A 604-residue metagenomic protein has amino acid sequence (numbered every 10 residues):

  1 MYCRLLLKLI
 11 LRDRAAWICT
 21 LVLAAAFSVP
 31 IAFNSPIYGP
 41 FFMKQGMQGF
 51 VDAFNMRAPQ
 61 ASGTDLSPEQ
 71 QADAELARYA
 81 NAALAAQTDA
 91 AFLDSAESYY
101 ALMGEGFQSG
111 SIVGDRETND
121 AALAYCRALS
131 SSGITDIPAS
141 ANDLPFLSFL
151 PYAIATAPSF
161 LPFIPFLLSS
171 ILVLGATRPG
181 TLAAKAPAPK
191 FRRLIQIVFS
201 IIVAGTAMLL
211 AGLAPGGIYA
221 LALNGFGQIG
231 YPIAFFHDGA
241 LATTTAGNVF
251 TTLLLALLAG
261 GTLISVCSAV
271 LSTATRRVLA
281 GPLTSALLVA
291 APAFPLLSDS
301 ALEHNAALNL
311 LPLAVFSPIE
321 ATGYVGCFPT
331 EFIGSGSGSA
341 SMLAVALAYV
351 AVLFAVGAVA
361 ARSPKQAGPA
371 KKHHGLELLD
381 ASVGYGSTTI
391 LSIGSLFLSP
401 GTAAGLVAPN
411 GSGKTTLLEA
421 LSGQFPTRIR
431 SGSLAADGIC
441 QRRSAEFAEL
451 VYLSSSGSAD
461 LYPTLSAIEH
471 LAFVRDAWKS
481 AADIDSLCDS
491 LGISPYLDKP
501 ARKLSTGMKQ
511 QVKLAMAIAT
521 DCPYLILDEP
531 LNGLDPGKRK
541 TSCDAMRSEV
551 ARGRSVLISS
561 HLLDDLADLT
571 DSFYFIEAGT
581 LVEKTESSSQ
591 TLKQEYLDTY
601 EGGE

Functional and structural regions predicted by a protein language model:
A32, P36-G39, T135-L174, V198-A269 (+1 more regions): Secretory targeting signals
P36-G49, T135-L144, G225-N248, P282 (+2 more regions): Terminal transmembrane helical anchor/hairpin motif
V407-P409: The feature captures the beta-strand-to-loop junction immediately N-terminal to the Walker
S422: Helix-to-loop junction immediately C-terminal to a conserved catalytic motif
T427-F447: Conserved ABC transporter NBD signature motif
L453, P463-A477: Q-loop/switch helix immediately C-terminal to the Walker
A472, A481-L497: Conserved ABC ATPase "signature" region
